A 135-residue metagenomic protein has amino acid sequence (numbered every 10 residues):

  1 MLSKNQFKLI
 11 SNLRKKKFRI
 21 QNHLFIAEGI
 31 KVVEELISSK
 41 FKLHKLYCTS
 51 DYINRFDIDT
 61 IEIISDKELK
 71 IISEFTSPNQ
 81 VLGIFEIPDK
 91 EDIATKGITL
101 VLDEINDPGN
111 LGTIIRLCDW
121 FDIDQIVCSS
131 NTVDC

Functional and structural regions predicted by a protein language model:
M1-D51, T132-D134: Boundary-proximal intrinsically disordered activation/regulatory segments immediately upstream of a helical core
I26, Y47, L82-I84, L100-V101 (+1 more regions): Structural motif
G29, G83, C118: Residue-level signal for inorganic ion chemistry
S38, I93-C135: RNA substrate-binding interface of SAM-dependent RNA methyltransferases
F41, T76-Q80, T95-G97: Short connector loops at helix/strand junctions that flank enzyme active sites, especially segments positioning acidic
Y52-D59, E91-T95: Short loop/helix-cap segments at secondary-structure boundaries that form the rim of catalytic
T60-D89: Glycine/small-residue-rich loop that forms an oxyanion/phosphate-binding "nest" at active or ligand-binding sites
